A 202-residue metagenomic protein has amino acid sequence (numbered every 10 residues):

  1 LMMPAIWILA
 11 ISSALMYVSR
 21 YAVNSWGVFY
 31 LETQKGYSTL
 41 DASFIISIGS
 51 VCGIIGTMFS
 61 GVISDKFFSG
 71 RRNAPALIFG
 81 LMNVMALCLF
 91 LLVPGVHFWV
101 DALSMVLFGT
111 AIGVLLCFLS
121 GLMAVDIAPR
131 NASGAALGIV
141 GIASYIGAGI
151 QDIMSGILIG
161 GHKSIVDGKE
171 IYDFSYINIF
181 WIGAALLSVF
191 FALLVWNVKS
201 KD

Functional and structural regions predicted by a protein language model:
M2-S60, L116, S120-G121, A148-S155: Extracytoplasmic gate region of multi-pass secondary transporters
L31-E32, I63-F68, M154-S164: Interfacial helix-cap and linker-helix signal at transmembrane-aqueous boundaries of multi-pass secondary transporters
D65-G80: Cytoplasmic membrane-interface "Motif A"-like loop-to-helix N-cap segments of 12-TM Major Facilitator Superfamily
S69, M123-S133: Paired intracellular helix-loop junctions of major facilitator superfamily
R71-A74, I157-A185: A membrane-interface helix-boundary motif in multi-pass transporters
L81-G95: C-terminal ends and interior cores of transmembrane alpha-helices in multi-pass membrane transporters/permeases
F90-P94, F174, I179-D202: Multi-pass alpha-helical transporter architecture, strongest for 12-TM Major Facilitator/SLC carriers used
R130-S164: A late C-terminal transmembrane helix in Major Facilitator Superfamily
